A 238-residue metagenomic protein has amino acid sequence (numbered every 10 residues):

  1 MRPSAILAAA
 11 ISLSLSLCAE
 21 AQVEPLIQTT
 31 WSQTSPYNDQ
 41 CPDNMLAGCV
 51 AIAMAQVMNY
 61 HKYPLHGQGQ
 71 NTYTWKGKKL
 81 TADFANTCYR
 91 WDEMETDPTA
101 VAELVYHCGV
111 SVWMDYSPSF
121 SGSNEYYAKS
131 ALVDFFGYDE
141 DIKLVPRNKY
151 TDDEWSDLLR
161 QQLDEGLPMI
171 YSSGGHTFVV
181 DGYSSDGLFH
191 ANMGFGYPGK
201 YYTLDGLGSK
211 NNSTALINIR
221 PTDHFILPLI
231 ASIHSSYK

Functional and structural regions predicted by a protein language model:
M1-L7: Bacterial N-terminal signal peptides that target proteins for export
A8-S16: Bacterial N-terminal signal peptides
A19-S121, S184-D186: Active-site-adjacent structural segments surrounding the nucleophilic cysteine of cysteine proteases and isopeptidases
V23-L26, D164, S184-S236: Cys-His-centered catalytic/binding microenvironment captured across papain-like cysteine peptidases and homologous
M45, V50-V57, N124, A128-L132 (+2 more regions): Stable alpha-helical elements in mature extracytoplasmic
A47, L104-V105, M169, F178 (+2 more regions): A broad, low-specificity signal marking well-ordered, structured residues that form hydrophobic/aromatic
F120, N124, T151: Catalytic cores of large soluble enzymes that bind and process phosphate-bearing ligands
S130, D134-N192, H224: Active-site-adjacent substructure of cysteine-protease-like catalytic cores
